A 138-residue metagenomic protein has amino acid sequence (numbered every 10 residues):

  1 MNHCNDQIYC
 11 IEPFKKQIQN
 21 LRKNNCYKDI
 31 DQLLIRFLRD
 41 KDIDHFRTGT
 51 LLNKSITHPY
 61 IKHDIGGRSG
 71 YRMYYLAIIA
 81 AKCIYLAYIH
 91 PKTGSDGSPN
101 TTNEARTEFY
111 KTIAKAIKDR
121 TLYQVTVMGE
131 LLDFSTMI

Functional and structural regions predicted by a protein language model:
M1-R36: N-terminal "first-domain core" detector
H3-D6, H58, K82: Sequence-level motif detector for i,i+2 pairs with an aromatic at +2
L34-F37, I43, A80: Detector for short helical micro-motifs
R39-G67: A short, surface-exposed loop/turn module that caps and links secondary-structure elements
M73-I138: Enriched for short, Lys/Arg-rich terminal
